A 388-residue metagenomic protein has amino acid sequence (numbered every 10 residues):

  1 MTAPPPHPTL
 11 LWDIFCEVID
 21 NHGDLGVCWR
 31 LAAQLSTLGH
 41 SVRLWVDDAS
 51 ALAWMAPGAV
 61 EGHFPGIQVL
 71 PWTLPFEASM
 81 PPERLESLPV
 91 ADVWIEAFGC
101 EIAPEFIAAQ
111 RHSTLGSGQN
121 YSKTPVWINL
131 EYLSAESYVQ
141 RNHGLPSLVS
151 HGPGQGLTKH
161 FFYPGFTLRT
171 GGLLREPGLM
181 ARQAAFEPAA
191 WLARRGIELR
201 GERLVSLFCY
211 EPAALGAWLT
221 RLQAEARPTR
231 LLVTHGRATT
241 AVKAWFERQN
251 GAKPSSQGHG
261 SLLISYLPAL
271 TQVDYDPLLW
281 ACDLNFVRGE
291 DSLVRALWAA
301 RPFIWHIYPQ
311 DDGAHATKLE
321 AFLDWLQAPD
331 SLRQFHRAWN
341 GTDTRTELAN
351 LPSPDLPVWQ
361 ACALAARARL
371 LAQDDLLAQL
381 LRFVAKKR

Functional and structural regions predicted by a protein language model:
D13, W29-A32, L270-K318: A donor-sugar binding/catalytic signature common to diverse glycosyltransferases and related nucleotide-sugar
I14-L25, F208-A213, L284: Short, glycine-rich nucleotide/cofactor-binding loops
F15-P153, G236: Active-site and donor-binding regions of nucleotide-sugar-utilizing enzymes
L74-F76, A241, W245-L297: Donor nucleotide-activated moiety binding/catalytic core segment of transferases that use nucleotide-activated donors
E131-G216: A nucleotide-sugar donor-handling region in carbohydrate enzymes
E176, A328-R388: C-terminal amphipathic helix plus adjacent low-complexity, charged tail appended to glycosyltransferase catalytic
L232-K243: Glycosyltransferase donor-sugar binding loop
P302-D343: Nucleotide-sugar donor-binding patch of glycosyltransferase catalytic domains
